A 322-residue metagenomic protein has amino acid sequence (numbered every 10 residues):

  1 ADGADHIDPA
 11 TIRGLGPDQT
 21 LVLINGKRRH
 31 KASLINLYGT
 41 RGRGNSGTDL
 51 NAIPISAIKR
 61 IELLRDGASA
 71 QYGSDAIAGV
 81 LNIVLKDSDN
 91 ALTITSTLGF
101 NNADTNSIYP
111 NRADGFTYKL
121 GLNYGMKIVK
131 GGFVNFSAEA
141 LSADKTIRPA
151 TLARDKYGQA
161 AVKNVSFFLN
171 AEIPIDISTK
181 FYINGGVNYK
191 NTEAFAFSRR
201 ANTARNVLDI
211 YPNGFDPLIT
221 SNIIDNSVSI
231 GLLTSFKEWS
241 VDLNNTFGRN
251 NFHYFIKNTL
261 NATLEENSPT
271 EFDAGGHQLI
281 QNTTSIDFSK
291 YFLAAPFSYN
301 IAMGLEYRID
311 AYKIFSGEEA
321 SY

Functional and structural regions predicted by a protein language model:
A1-S33: Extracytoplasmic beta-strand/coil segments of soluble accessory domains associated with Gram-negative outer-membrane
I7, T48, A76-A78, G115-K119 (+3 more regions): Transmembrane beta-barrel architecture of outer-membrane proteins
D8-T11, L23-N25, D49-N51, L63 (+3 more regions): N-terminal periplasmic accessory domains that precede and gate Gram-negative outer-membrane beta-barrel machines
D18-Q19, R29-K31, G67-Q71, N101-A103 (+2 more regions): Short beta-strands and strand-coil junctions in structured, solvent-facing domains, enriched
Y38-G42, L98-F100, P110-N111, A150-K156 (+3 more regions): Flexible, surface-exposed loop regions and adjacent strand-edge segments of Gram-negative outer-membrane beta-barrel
N90-T93, Y109-A196, P217-K237: Transmembrane beta-barrel wall of Gram-negative outer-membrane proteins
D104-P110, L152-Y157, N213-L218, N267-G276: Extracellular loop and loop/strand-boundary signature of outer-membrane beta-barrel proteins
N170-T192, D216-Y322: Face-selective signature of the C-terminal outer-membrane beta-barrel domain
